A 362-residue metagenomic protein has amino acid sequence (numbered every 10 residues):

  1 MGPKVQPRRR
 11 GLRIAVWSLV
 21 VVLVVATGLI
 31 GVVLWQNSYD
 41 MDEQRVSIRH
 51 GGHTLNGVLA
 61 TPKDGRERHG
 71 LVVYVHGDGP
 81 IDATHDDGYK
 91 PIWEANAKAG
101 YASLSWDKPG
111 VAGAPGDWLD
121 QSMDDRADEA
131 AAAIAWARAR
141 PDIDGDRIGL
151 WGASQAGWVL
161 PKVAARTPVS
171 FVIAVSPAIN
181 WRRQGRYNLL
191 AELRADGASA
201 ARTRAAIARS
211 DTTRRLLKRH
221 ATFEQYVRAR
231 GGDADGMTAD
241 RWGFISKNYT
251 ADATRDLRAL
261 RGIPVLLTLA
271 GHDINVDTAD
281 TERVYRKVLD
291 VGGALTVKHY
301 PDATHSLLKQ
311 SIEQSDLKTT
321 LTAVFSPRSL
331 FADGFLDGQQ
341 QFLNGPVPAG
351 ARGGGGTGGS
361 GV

Functional and structural regions predicted by a protein language model:
V32-E67: N-terminal cap/lid segment of alpha/beta-hydrolase-fold proteins
E67-G77: Short beta-strand element of the alpha/beta-hydrolase
D82-I92, K108, A279: The serine-hydrolase catalytic nucleophile loop
W93-G113: Conserved alpha/beta-hydrolase
D120-P141: Alpha/beta-hydrolase active-site loop
I173-A259: Accessory cap/linker subdomain of secreted extracellular hydrolases
L260, L267-L269: Short beta-strand/loop motif that positions the catalytic acidic residue of the alpha/beta-hydrolase fold
V276-K287: Short alpha-helix in the alpha/beta-hydrolase fold that links the catalytic acid
